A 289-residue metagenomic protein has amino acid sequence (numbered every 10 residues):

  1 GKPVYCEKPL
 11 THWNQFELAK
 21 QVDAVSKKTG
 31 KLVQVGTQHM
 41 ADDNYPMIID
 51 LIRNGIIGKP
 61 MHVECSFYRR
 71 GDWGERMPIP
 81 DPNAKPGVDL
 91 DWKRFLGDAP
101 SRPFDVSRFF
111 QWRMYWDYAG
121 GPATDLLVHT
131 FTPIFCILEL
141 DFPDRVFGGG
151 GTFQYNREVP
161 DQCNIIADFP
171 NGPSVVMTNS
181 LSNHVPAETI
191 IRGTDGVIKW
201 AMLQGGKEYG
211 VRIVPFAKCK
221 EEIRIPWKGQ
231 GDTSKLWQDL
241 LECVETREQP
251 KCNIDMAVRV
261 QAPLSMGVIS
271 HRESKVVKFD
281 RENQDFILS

Functional and structural regions predicted by a protein language model:
G1-A41, G55, S274: Beta-strand-loop-alpha-helix segment that lines the small-molecule cofactor/substrate pocket of alpha/beta enzymes
A19-V25, A41-I52, G71-R76: Pocket-flanking alpha-helical
P46-M47, I56-K59, E64-Y68, W73-M114 (+4 more regions): Contiguous beta-strand/loop segments that form the cofactor/metal-binding neighborhood of enzyme cores
